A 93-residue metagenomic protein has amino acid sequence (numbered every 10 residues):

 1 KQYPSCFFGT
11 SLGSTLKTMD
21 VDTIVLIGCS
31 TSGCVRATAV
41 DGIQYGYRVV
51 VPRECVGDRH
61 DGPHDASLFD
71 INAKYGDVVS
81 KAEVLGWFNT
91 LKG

Functional and structural regions predicted by a protein language model:
K1-G93: Active-site-adjacent betaalpha module
